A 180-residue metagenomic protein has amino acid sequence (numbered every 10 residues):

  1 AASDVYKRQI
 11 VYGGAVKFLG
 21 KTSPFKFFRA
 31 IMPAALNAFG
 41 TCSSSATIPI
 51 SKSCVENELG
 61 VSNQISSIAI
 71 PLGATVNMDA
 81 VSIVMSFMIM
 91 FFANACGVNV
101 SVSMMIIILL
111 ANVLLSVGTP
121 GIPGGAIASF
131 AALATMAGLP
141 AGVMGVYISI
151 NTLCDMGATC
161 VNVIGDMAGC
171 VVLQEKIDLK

Functional and structural regions predicted by a protein language model:
A1-Y6: Short, small-residue-biased leader/transition segments that mark boundaries at the very start of proteins
K7-V11, L19: Alpha-helical transmembrane segments of multi-pass membrane transport proteins
K17-F18, G118: Helix-loop junctions at the membrane-solvent interface of multi-pass transporters, primarily the C-terminal
F18, S23-P24: Transmembrane helical segments that form the transport core of multi-pass membrane transport proteins
P24, V61, S66, C160 (+1 more regions): Flexible, glycine/charged-enriched surface loops at secondary-structure junctions
R29-M32, L36, G40, C154 (+1 more regions): Membrane-interacting alpha-helical segments
P33-S116, C170-V171: Helix-loop-helix junctions within the multi-pass membrane cores of secondary transporters/permeases
S86-K180: Transmembrane alpha-helical segments and their short flanking loops that form helix-hairpins/helix-helix interfaces
